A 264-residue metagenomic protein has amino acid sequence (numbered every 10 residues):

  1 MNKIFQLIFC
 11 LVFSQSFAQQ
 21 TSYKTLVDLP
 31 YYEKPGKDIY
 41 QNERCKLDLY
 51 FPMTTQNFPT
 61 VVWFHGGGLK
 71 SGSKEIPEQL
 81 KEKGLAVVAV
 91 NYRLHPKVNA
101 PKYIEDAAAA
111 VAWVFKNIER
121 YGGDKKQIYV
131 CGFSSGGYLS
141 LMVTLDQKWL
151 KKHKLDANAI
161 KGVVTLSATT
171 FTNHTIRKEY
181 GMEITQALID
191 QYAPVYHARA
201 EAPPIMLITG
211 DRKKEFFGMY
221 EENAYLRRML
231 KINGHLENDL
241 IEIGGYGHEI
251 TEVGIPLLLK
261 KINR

Functional and structural regions predicted by a protein language model:
M1-K24: Bacterial Sec-dependent N-terminal signal peptides
Q19-T55: N-terminal cap/lid segment of alpha/beta-hydrolase-fold proteins
L29, F115-K178, I189-D190, P194: Primarily recognizes the serine-hydrolase "nucleophile elbow" in alpha/beta-hydrolase and SGNH/GDSL folds
N57-G68: Short beta-strand element of the alpha/beta-hydrolase
S73-V90: Short amphipathic alpha-helix adjacent to the substrate-entry channel of hydrolases
V98-E119, M142: Alpha/beta-hydrolase active-site loop
K154-N158, G162, A168-I176, I184-R228 (+1 more regions): The feature captures the conserved acid-bearing segment of alpha/beta-hydrolase catalytic domains
A224, K231-R264: C-terminal catalytic histidine-bearing segment of alpha/beta-hydrolase fold enzymes
